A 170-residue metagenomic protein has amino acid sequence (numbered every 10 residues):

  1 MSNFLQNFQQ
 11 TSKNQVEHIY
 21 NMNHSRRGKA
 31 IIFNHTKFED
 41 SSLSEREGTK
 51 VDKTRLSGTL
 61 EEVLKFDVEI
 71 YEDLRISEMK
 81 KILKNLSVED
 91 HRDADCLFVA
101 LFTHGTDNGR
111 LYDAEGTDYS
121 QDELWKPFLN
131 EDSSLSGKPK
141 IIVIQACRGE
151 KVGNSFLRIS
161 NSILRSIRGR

Functional and structural regions predicted by a protein language model:
M1-A100: Boundary/activation segment at the start of structured domains
G28, G137-P139: Short glycine-/polar-rich loops that comprise or flank the Walker A/P-loop and associated switch/sensor motifs
N34-T36, D73-L74, F102-H104, A114-E115 (+1 more regions): Active-site-proximal beta-strand/loop segments in catalytic clefts of secreted hydrolases
F38-S42, S77-K80, E89, G105-R110 (+2 more regions): Eukaryotic short linear interaction motifs
S42-G48, D73, L83-K84, R110-E115 (+2 more regions): Short coil/turn segments at secondary-structure boundaries
T49-D52, R75-I82, T117-L124, P139 (+2 more regions): Alpha-helical interaction elements in eukaryotic regulators
T103-S136, E150-N161: A short, glycine/acidic-enriched catalytic loop
A146-C147, I167-G169: Eukaryotic endomembrane system proteins
